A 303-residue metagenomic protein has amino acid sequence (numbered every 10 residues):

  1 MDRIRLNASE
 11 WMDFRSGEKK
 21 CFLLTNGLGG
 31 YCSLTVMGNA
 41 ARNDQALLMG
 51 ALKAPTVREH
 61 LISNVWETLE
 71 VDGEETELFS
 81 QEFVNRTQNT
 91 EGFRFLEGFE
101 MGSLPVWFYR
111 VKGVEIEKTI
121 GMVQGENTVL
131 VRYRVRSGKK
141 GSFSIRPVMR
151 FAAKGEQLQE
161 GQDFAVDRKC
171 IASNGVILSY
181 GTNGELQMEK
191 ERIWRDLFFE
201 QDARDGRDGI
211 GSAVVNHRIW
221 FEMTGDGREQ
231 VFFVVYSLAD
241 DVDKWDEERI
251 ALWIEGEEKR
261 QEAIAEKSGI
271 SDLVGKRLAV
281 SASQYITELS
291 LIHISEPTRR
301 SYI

Functional and structural regions predicted by a protein language model:
M1-I270, V274, I292: Terminal accessory carbohydrate-recognition/targeting modules of carbohydrate-active enzymes
K267-L289, R299: Alpha-solenoid helical-repeat scaffolds
I292-I303: Single conserved hydrophobic/aromatic residue that forms the stacking wall/gate of nucleotide- or nucleobase-binding
